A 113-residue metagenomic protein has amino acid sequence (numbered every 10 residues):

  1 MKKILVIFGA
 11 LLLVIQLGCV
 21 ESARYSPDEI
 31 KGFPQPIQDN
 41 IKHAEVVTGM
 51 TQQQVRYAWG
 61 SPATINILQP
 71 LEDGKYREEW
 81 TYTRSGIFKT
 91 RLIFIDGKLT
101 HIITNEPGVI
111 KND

Functional and structural regions predicted by a protein language model:
M1-I4: Positively charged n-region of N-terminal signal peptides that target proteins for export
A10-L11: Short, linear, compositionally biased motifs with a strong N-terminal bias
V14-Q16: Bacterial Sec-type N-terminal signal peptides, specifically the leucine/valine-rich hydrophobic h-region
C19-D113: Residues within mature, well-folded domains
